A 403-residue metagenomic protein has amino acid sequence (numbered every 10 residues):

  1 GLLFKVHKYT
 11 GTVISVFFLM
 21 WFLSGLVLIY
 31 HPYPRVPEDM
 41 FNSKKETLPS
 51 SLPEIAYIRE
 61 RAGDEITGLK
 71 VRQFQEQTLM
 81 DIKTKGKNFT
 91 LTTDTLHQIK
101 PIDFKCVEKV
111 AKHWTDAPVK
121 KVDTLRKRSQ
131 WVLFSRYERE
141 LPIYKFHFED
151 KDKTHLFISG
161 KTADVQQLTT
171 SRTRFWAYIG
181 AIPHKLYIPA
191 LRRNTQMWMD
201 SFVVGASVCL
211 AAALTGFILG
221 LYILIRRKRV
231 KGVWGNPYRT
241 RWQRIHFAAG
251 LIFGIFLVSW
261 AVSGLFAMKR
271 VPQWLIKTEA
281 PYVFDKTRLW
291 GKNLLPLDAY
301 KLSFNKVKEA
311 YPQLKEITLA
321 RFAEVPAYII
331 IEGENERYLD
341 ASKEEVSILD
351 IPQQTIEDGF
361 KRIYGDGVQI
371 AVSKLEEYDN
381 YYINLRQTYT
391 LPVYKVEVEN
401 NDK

Functional and structural regions predicted by a protein language model:
G1-K403: Conserved histidines in hydrophobic membrane contexts and catalytic metal-binding motifs
